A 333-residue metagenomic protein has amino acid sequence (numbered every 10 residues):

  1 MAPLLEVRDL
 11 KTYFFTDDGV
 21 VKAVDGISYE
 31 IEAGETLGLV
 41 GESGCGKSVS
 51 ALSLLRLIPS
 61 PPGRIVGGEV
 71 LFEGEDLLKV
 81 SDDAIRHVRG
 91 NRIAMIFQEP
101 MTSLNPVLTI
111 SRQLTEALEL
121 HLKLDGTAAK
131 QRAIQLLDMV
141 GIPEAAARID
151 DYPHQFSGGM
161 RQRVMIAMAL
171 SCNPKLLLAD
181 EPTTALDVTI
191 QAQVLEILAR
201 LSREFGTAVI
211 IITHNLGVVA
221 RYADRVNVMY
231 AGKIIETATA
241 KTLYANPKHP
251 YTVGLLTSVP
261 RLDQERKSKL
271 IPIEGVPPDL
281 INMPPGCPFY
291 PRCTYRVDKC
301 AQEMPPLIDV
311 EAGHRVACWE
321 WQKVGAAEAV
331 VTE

Functional and structural regions predicted by a protein language model:
V20, P143-A147, T237-E333: Short catalytic/signature loops enriched in Gly
E42, L178-P182, L186, I190-S268: P-loop NTP-binding/switch modules centered on Walker-like glycine-rich loops
G63, L77-A94, R112, L120 (+2 more regions): ABC ATPase NBD coupling module
I65-D76: Conserved ABC transporter NBD signature motif
K123, T127-I142, I149-D150, A245 (+1 more regions): ABC ATPase nucleotide-binding domain helical subdomain, centered on the C-loop/LSGGQ "ABC signature"
S171-K175: A short, proline-enriched helix->beta-strand linker immediately N-terminal to the Walker B motif in ABC-type P-loop
